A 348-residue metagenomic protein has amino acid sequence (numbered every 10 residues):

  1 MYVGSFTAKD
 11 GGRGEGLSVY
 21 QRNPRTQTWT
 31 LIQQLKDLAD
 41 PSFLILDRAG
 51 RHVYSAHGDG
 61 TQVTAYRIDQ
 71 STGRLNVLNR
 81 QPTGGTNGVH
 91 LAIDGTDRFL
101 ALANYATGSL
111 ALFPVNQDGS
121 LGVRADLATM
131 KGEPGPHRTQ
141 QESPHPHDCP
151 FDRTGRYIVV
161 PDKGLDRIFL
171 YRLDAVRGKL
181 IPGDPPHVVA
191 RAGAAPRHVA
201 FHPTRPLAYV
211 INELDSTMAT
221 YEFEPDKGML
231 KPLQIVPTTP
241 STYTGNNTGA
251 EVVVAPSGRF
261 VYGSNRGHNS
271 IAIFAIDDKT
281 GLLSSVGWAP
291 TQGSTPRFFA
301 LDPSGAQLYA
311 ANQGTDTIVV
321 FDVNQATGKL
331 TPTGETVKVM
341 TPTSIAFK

Functional and structural regions predicted by a protein language model:
M1-N23, Q33-A49, D148: Beta-strand-rich domains and repeat architectures in extracellular enzymes and scaffolds, especially beta-propellers
F6-A8, G58, Y105, V115 (+8 more regions): Short loop/turn segments immediately following the C-termini of beta-strands
R13, L38-A49, G84-F99, K131-T154 (+4 more regions): Beta-rich, blade/repeat-based domains predominating in secreted/periplasmic proteins but also intracellular
Y20-Q27, Y66-G73, L112-V123, Y171-L180 (+3 more regions): Short loop/turn segments immediately following beta-strands, especially the blade-tip and inter-blade linker loops
T30-D97: Blade-loop segments of beta-propeller domains
T30-K36, N76-P82, P134-T139, G183-V189 (+3 more regions): A short beta-strand motif characteristic of beta-propeller blades
Q313-V319, N324-K348: Blade-level signature of beta-propeller repeat domains, shared across WD40, Kelch, NHL, RCC1 and BNR/Asp-box propellers
